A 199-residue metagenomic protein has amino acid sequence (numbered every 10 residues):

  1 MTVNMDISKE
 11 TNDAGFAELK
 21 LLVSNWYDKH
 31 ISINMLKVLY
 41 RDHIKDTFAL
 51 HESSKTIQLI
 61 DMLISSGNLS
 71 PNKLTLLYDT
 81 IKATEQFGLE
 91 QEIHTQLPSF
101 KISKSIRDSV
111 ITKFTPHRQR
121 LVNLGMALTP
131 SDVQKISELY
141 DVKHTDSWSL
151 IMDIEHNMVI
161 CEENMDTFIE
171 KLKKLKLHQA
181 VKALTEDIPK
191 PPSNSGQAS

Functional and structural regions predicted by a protein language model:
M1-S199: Death-fold homotypic interaction modules
